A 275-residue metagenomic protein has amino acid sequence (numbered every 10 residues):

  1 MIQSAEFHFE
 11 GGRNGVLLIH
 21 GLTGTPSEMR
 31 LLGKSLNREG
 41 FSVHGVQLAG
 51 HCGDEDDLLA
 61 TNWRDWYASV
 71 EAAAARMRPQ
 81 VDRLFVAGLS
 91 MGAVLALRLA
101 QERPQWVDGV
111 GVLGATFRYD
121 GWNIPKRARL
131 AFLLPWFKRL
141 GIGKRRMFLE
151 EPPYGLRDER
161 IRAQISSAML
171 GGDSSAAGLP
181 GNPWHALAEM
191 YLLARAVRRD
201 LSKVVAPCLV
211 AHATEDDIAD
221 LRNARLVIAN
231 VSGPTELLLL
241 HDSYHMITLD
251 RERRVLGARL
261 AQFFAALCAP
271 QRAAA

Functional and structural regions predicted by a protein language model:
T23-G33: The serine-hydrolase catalytic nucleophile loop
L32, A206, D220-A229: Short alpha-helix in the alpha/beta-hydrolase fold that links the catalytic acid
L36-E55: Conserved alpha/beta-hydrolase
M91, L95-R98, E102-P180: Alpha/beta-hydrolase-fold enzymes
N182-D200: Active-site nucleophile elbow and catalytic-triad environment of alpha/beta-hydrolase enzymes
V204, V210-H212, D216: Short beta-strand/loop motif that positions the catalytic acidic residue of the alpha/beta-hydrolase fold
T214-A219, M246: Acidic catalytic loop of the alpha/beta-hydrolase fold
P234-A275: Catalytic active-site module of serine/aspartate enzymes centered on a nucleophile-bearing elbow/loop
